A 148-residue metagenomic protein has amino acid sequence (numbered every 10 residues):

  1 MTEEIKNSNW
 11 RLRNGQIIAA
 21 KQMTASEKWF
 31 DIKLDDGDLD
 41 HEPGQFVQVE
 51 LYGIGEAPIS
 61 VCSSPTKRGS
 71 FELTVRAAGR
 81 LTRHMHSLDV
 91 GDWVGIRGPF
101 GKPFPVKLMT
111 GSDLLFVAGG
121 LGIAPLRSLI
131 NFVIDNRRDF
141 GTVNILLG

Functional and structural regions predicted by a protein language model:
T2-D92, G148: Ferredoxin-reductase
E3, R80-G148: FNR/FR-type flavoprotein reductase catalytic core
